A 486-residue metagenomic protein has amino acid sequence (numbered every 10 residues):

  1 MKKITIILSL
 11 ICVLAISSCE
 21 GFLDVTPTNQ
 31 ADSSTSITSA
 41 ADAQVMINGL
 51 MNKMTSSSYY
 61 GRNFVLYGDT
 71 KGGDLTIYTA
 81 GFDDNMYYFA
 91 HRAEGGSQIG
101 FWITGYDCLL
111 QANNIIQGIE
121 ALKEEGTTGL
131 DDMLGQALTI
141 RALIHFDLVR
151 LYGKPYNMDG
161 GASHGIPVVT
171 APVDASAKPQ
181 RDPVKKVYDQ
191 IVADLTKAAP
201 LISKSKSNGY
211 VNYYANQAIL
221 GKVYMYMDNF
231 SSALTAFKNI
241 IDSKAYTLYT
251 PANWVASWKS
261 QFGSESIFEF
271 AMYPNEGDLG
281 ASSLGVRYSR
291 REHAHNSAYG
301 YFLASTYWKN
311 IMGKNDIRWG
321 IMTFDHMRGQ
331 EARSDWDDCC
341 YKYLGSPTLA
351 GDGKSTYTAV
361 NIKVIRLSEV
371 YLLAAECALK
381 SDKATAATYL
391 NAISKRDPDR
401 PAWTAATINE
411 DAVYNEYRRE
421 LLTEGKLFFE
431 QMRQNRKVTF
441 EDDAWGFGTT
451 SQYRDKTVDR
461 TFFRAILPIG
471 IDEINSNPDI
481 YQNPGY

Functional and structural regions predicted by a protein language model:
K3, S9, A15-A41, I191 (+2 more regions): Bacterial Sec-dependent N-terminal signal peptides
C19-L66, Y288-H293, A298-Y301, I311-K314 (+3 more regions): Membrane-proximal, proline-rich intrinsically disordered regions
S33-S34, G61-Y78, G153-A162, K204 (+2 more regions): Short, surface-exposed recognition loops and adjoining beta-strand edges that mediate ligand/DNA contacts, enriched
F82-Y152, D182-P183, P200-K204, S355-I362 (+1 more regions): Conserved, well-structured interaction surfaces
Y188, F230, K383-A384: TPR-repeat structural position
D228, L234-K238, D242-S355, V360 (+5 more regions): Extended ligand-binding clefts on enzyme/binding-domain cores
